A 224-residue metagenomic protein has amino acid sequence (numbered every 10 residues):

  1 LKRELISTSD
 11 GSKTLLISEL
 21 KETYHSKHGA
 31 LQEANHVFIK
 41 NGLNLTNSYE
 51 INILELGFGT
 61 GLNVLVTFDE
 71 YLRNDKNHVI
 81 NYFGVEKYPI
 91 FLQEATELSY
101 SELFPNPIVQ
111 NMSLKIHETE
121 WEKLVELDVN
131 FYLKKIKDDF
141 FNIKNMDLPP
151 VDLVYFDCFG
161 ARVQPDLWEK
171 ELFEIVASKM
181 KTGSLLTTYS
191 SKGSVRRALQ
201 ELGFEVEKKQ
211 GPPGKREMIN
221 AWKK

Functional and structural regions predicted by a protein language model:
L1-I51, D69-F104: Rossmann-like AdoMet
G61-L65: Glycine-rich SAM-binding Motif I of class I
K87, W168, S191: Short beta->alpha hinge that forms the Motif I/post-I loop of the SAM-binding pocket
E94-D147: S-adenosyl-L-methionine
D152-D166: A short SAM/SAH-binding and catalytic strip from SAM-dependent methyltransferases
L153-Y155, T182-S190: Conserved beta-strand signature within the Rossmann-like core of class I S-adenosyl-L-methionine
D166-T182: A short glycine-rich, Lys/Arg-flanked "PGG" loop and its adjoining helix->strand segment in the class I
K192-K224: Class I S-adenosyl-L-methionine
